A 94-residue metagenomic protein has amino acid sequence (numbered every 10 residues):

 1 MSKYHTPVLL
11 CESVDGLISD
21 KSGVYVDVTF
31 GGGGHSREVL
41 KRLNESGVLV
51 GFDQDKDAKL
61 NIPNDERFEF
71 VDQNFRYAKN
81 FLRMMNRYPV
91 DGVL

Functional and structural regions predicted by a protein language model:
T6-S22, E38: Conserved alpha-helix/loop element of class I SAM-dependent methyltransferases that forms part of the SAM/SAH-binding
I18, N44, P63: Short conserved AdoMet
D20-G23, N80-L94: A short acidic, Gly/Pro-enriched loop at the edge of an enzyme's catalytic core that lines a small-molecule cofactor
S22-G31, V50: Conserved class I S-adenosyl-L-methionine
G32-E45: Conserved SAM-binding loop of SAM-dependent methyltransferases across substrates and taxa, primarily the Class I
D55: Conserved SAM/SAH-binding beta-strand->alpha-helix loop
L60-R87: S-adenosyl-L-methionine
